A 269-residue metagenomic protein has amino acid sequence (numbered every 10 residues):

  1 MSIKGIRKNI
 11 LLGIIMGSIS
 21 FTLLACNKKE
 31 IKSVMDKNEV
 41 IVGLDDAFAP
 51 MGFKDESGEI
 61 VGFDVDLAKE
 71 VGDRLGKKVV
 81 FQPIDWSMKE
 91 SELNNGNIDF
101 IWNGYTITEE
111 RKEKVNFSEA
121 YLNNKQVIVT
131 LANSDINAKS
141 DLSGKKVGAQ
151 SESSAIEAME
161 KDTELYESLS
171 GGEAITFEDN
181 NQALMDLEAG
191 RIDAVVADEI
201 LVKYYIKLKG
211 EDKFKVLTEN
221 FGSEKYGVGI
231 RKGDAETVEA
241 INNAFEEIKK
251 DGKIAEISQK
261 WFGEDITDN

Functional and structural regions predicted by a protein language model:
T22-A25: C-terminal motif of bacterial Sec signal peptides marking the signal peptidase cleavage site
N27-K29: Bacterial signal peptide processing site
K32-G104, A240, D251: Extracytoplasmic small-molecule ligand-binding "clamshell" domains of the periplasmic binding protein/Venus flytrap
D46, N123-T130, E199, K203-E246 (+1 more regions): Periplasmic-binding protein-like
K54, A68-G76, A155-T176, I206-E211: Ligand-binding cleft/hinge of the Venus flytrap
V65-R74, I136, S140, K145-K146 (+3 more regions): Extended ligand-binding regions for polar small-molecule ligands
K69, K78-D141: Acidic, polar ligand-binding/catalytic clefts
M88, Y105-E113, A158-K161, M185-A189 (+1 more regions): A ligand-binding cleft/hinge motif common to bilobed small-molecule-binding domains
